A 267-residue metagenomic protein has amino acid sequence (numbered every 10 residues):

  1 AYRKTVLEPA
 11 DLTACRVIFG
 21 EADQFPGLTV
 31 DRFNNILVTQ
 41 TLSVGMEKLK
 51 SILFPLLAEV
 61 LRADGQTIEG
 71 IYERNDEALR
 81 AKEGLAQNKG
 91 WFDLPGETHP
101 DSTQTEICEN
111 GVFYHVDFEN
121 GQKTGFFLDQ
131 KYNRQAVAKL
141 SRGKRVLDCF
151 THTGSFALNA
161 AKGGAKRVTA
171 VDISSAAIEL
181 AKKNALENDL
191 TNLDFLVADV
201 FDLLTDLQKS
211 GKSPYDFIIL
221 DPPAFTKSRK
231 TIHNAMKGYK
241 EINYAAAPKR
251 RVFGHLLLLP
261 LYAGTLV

Functional and structural regions predicted by a protein language model:
A1-N34: Non-catalytic accessory regions of SAM-dependent methyltransferases
K4, E8-D11, R62-L85, A138-A165: A short, charged
I18, F33, L42, N75-D76 (+4 more regions): Anionic group-transfer/hydrolysis microenvironments
G20-D31, I52-F126: Non-catalytic substrate-recognition/targeting regions of SAM-dependent transferases
V38-K50: Short histidine-centered catalytic/ligand-binding loop motif
S51-I52, K230: Generic recognition of short, well-ordered alpha-helical segments
H99-V267: Rossmann-like S-adenosyl-L-methionine
